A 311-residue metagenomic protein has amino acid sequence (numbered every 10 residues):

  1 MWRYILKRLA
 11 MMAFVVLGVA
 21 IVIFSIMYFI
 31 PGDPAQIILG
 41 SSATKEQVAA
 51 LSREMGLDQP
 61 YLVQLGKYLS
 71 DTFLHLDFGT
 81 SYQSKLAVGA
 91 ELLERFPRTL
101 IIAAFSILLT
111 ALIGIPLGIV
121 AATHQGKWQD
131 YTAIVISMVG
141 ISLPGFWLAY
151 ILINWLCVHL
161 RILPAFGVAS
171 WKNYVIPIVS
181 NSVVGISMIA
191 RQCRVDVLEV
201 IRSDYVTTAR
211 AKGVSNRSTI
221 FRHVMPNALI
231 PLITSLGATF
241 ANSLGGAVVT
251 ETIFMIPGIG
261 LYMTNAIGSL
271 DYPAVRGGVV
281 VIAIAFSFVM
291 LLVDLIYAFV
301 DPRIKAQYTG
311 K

Functional and structural regions predicted by a protein language model:
W2-Y4, L92-Q129, G145, V168-K311: Alpha-helical transmembrane segments of integral membrane proteins, especially multi-pass inner/plasma-membrane
L6-V16: N-terminal signal-anchor/signal peptide hydrophobic helix marking the start of the first transmembrane segment
L9, Q47, L51, M55 (+10 more regions): Hydrophobic alpha-helical segments of integral membrane proteins, encompassing both true transmembrane helices
V15-G66, S81, C157-I176: Hydrophobic alpha-helical transmembrane segments of membrane transport/permease proteins and related membrane-embedded
L17-I21, A104-L108, I151-N154: Hydrophobic alpha-helical transmembrane segments of multi-pass integral membrane proteins
V22-F29, Q59, Y68-T72, V135-P164 (+1 more regions): Membrane-water interface segments at the C-terminal ends of transmembrane alpha-helices in multi-pass inner-membrane
I26, I30, I38, S42-A43 (+10 more regions): Hydrophobic aliphatic residues
D58-I115: An internal, D/E-rich "acidic patch" concept
